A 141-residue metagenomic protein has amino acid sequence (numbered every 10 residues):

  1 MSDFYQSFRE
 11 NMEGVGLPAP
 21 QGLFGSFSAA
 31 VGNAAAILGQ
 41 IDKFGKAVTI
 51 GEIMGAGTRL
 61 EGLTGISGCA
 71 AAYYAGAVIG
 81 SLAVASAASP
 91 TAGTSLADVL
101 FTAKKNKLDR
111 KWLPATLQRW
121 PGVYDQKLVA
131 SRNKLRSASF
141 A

Functional and structural regions predicted by a protein language model:
M1-S2, R136: Glycan-recognition and processing domains
S2-A75, K105: Compositionally biased, low-complexity segments of secreted and virulence-associated proteins that act as
F44-L60, Y74-K134: Membrane-engaging insertion elements
N133-A141: Long, compositionally biased intrinsically disordered regions
